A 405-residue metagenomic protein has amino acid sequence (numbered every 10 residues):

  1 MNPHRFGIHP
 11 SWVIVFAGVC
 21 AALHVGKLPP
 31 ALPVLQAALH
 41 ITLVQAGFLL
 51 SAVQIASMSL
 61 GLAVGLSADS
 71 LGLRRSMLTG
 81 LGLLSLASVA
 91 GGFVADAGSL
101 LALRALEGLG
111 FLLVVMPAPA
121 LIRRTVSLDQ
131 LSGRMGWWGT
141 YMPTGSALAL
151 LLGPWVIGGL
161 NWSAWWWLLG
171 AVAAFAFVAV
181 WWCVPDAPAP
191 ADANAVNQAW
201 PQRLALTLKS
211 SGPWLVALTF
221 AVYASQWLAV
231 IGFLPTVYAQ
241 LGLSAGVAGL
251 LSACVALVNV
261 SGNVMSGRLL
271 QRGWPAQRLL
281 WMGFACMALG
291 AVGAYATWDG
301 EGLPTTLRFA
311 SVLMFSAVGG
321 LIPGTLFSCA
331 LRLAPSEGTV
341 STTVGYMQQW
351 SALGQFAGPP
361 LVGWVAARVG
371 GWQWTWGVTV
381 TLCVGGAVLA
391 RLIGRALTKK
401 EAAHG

Functional and structural regions predicted by a protein language model:
G26, Q54-L62, S146-A147, A256-V260 (+2 more regions): Residue-level signature of mid-helix packing/kink "hotspots" within the transmembrane helices of 12-pass Major
P29, G212-A253, V260: Extracytoplasmic gate region of multi-pass secondary transporters
S59-A95: Conserved MFS/SLC helix-loop-helix module at the cytosolic interface between two early adjacent transmembrane helices
G61-G72, G262-P275: Helix-to-loop junctions at the C-terminal end of transmembrane segments in multipass secondary transporters
L103-M142: Cytoplasmic helix-loop-helix junction between adjacent transmembrane helices in 12-TM secondary transporters
L128, W137-V184: Helix-loop-helix hairpin linking two adjacent transmembrane segments in secondary transporters
Q277-L326: C-terminal transmembrane helical hairpin of 12-TM major facilitator-type secondary transporters
E337-V369: A late C-terminal transmembrane helix in Major Facilitator Superfamily
